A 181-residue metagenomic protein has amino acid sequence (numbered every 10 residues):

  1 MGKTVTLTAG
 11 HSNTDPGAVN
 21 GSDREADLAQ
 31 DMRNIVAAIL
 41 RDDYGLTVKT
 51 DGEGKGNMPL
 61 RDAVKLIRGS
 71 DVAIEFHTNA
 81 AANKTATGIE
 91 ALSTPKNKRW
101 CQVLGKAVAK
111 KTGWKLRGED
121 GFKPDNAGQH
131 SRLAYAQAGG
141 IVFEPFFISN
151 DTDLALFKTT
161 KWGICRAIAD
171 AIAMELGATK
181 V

Functional and structural regions predicted by a protein language model:
G2-I89, T94-R99: Catalytic-core regions of hydrolytic enzymes
K3-T8, D15, K65-G69, A73-N79 (+1 more regions): Active-site-adjacent mobile loop/cap segments within catalytic or ligand-binding domains
A26, Q30, K98, Q102 (+1 more regions): Non-membrane alpha-helical structural segments and their capping/turn regions in soluble enzymes
N34-G45, R68, G105, A109-G113 (+2 more regions): Sec-exported extracytoplasmic/periplasmic mature domains
L46-E53, K115-F122, K180-V181: Surface-exposed patches in mature extracellular/periplasmic domains of secreted proteins
N97-K123: Active-site-adjacent substrate-binding region of metalloamidase/peptidase-like peptide-processing proteins
